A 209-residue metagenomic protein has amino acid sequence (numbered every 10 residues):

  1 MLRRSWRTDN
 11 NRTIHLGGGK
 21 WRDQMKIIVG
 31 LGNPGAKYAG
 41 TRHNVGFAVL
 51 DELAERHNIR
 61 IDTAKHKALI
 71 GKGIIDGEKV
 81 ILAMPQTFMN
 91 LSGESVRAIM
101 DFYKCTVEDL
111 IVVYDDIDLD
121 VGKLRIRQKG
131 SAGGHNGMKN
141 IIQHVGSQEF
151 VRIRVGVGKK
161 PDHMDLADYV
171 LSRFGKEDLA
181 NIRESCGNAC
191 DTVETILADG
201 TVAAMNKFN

Functional and structural regions predicted by a protein language model:
L2-Q128, K139-Q143, S147-I153, K160-D165 (+2 more regions): Nucleotide and nucleotide-moiety/phosphate-recognizing core
S131: Short glycine/threonine-rich catalytic loop with a Thr-x-Gly-x-Asp
G134-G137: Hydrophobic alpha-helical segments within soluble ligand-binding/sensing domains
